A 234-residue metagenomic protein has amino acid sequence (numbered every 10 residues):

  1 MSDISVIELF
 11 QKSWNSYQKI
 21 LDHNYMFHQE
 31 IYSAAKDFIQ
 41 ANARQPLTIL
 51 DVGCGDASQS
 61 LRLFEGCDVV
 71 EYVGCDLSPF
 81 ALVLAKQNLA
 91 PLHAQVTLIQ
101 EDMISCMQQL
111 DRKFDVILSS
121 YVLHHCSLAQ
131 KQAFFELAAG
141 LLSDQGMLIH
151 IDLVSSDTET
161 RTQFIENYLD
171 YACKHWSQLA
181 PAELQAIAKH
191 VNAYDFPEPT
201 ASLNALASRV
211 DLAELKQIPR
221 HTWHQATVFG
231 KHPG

Functional and structural regions predicted by a protein language model:
M1-N42: Conserved class I S-adenosyl-L-methionine
L50, A57-S60, F64-S105: Class I SAM-dependent methyltransferase SAM/SAH-binding core
S105-D111: Short conserved loop adjoining the S-adenosyl-L-methionine
L118: A conserved beta-strand element that flanks and buttresses the S-adenosyl-L-methionine
Y121-V122: Short catalytic micro-motifs in class I SAM-dependent methyltransferases
Q132-D144: A short glycine-rich, Lys/Arg-flanked "PGG" loop and its adjoining helix->strand segment in the class I
I151-L206: C-terminal alpha-helical "lid/dimerization" subdomain adjacent to the S-adenosyl-L-methionine
D211-L212, K216-G234: Core SAM-dependent methyltransferase catalytic element
